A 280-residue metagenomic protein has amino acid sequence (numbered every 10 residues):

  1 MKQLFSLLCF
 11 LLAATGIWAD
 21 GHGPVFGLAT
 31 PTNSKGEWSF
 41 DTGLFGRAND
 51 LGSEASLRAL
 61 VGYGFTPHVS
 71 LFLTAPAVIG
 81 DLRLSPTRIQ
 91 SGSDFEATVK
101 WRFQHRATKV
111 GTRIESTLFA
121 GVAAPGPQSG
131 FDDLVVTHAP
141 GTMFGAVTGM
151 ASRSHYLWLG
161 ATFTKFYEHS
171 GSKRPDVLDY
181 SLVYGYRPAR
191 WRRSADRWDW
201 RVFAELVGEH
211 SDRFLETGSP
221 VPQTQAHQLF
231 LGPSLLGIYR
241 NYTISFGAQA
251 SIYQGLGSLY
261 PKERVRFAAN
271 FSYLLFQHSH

Functional and structural regions predicted by a protein language model:
D20, R47-A55, I79-Q90, H169-P175 (+2 more regions): Solvent-exposed loop/turn segments connecting transmembrane beta-strands in outer-membrane beta-barrel proteins
A29-G36, L51, H68, Q104-E115 (+3 more regions): Short loop/turn motifs that connect adjacent beta-strands in outer-membrane beta-barrel proteins
W38-T42, L71-L73, A97, T112-A120 (+7 more regions): Transmembrane beta-strands of outer-membrane beta-barrel proteins
F40, A59-Y63, L73, A97-F103 (+5 more regions): Residues on the lipid-exposed face of transmembrane beta-strands in outer-membrane beta-barrel proteins
L44-A48, A75-D81, F103, V122-G126 (+7 more regions): Transmembrane beta-strands of outer-membrane beta-barrel pores
S53-L57, Q90-F95, I114, V136-T142 (+4 more regions): Residues that define the transmembrane beta-barrel architecture of outer-membrane proteins
I79-P175, F271-H280: Outer-membrane pore/translocation modules
L182-H280: Outer membrane beta-barrel transmembrane domains
